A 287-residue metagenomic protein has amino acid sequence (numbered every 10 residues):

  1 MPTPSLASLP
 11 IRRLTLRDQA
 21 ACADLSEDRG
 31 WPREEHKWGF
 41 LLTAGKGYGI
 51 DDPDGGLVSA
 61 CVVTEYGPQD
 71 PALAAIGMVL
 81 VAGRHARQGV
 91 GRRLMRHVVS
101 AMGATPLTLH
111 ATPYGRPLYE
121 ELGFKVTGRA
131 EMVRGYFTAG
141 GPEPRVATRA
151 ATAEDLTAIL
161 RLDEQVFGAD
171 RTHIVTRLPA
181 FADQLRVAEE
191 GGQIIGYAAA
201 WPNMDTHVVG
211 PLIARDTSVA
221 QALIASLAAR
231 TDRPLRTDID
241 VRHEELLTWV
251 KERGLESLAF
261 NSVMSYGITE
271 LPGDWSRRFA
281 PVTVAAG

Functional and structural regions predicted by a protein language model:
M1-L6, T15-A20, D52-P53, T64 (+5 more regions): Intrinsically disordered, low-complexity, positively biased terminal segments
A7, R13-L14, L25-K46, G56 (+2 more regions): Basic, Lys/Arg-rich alpha-helical nucleic-acid-recognition elements, primarily the DNA-binding modules of transcription
P68, P106-H110, K125-A139, S257-T269: Conserved catalytic-core motifs of GNAT/GCN5-like acyltransferases
Y119-E120, F124, V250: Conserved active-site tyrosine of GNAT-family acetyltransferases
T127-D163: Surface-exposed beta-loop interaction hotspot
